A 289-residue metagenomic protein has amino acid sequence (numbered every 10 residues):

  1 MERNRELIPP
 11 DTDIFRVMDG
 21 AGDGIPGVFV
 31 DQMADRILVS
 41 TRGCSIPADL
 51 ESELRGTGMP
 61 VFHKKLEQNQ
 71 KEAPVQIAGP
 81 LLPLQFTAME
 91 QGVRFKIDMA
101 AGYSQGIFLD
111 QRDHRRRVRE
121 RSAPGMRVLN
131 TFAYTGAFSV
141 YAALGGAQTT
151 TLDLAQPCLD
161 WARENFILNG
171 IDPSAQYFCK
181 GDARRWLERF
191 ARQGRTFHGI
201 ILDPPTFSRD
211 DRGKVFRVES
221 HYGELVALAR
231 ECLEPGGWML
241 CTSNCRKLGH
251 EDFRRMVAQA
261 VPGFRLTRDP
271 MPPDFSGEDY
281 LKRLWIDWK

Functional and structural regions predicted by a protein language model:
M1-A34: Non-catalytic accessory regions of SAM-dependent methyltransferases
D23-G24, V28-D31, I46-L109, R116: Non-catalytic substrate-recognition/targeting regions of SAM-dependent transferases
G125-Y134: Conserved class I S-adenosyl-L-methionine
T135-A147: Conserved SAM-binding loop of SAM-dependent methyltransferases across substrates and taxa, primarily the Class I
Q148-D153: Conserved SAM-binding motif I beta-strand of class I
A155-G199: S-adenosyl-L-methionine
A183-A260: S-adenosylmethionine
W238-K289: C-terminal catalytic and target-recognition region of SAM-dependent MTase-like enzymes, primarily methyltransferases
